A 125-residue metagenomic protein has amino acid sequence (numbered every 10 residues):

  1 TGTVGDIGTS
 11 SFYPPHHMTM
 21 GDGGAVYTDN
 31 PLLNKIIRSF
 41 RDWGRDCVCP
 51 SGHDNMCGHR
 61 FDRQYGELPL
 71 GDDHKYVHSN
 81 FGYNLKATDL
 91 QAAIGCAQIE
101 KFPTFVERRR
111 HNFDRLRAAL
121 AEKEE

Functional and structural regions predicted by a protein language model:
T1: Flexible, gly/pro- and Lys/Arg-enriched active-site loops
V4-E125: Active-site region of PLP-dependent enzymes
